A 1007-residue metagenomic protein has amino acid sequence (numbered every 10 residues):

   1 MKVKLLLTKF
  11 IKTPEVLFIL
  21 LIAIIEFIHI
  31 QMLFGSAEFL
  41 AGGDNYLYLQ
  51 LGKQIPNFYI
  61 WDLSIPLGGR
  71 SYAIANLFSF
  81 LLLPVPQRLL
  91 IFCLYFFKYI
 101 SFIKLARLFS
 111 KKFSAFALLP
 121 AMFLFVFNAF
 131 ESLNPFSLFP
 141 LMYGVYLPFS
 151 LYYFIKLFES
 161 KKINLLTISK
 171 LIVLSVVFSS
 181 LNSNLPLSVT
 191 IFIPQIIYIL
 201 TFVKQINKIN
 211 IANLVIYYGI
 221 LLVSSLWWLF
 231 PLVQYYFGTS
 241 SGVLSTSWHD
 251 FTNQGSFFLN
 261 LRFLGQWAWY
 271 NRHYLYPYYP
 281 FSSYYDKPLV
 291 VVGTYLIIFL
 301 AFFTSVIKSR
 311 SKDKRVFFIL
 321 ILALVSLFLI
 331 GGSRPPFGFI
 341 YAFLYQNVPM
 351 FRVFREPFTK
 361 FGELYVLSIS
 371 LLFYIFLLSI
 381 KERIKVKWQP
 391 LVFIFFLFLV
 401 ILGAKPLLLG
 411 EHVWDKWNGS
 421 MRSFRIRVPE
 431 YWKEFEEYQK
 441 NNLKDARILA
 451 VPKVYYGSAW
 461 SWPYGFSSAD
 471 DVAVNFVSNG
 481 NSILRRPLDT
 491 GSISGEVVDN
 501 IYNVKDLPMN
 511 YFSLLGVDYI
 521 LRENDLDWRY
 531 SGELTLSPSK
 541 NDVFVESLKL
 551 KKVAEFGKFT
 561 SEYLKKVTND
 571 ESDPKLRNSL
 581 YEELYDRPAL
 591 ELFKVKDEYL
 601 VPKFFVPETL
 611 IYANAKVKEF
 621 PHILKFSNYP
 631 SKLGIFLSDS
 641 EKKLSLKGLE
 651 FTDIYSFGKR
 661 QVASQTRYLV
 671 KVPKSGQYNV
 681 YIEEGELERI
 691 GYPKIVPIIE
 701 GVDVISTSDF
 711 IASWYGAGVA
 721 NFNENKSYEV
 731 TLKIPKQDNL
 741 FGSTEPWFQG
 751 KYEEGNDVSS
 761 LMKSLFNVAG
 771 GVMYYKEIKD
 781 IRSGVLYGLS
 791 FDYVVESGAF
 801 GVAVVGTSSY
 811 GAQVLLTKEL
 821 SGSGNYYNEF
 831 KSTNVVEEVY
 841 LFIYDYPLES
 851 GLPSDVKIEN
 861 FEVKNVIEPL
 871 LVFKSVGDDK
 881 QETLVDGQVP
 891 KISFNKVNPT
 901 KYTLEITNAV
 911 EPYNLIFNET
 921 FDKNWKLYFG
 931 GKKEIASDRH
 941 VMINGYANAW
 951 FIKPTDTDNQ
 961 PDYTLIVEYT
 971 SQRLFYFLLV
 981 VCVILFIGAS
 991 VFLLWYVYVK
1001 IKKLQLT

Functional and structural regions predicted by a protein language model:
I19-I25, A73, F96-L108, S114-S160 (+5 more regions): Membrane-embedded helix bundles of polyisoprenyl
I22-Y99, F123-G144, H249-Y279, S333-N347 (+2 more regions): Membrane-interface coil-to-helix junctions
Y46-L47, E131-M142, S247-F257, P277-L289 (+11 more regions): Membrane-helix boundary/interfacial segments in multi-pass membrane proteins
K53-D62, S224-F302, S631-F636, K642-K647: Periplasmic/ER-lumenal interhelical loops and adjacent helix-loop junctions in multi-pass membrane proteins
L89-K111, L300-T304, L371-I375: Transmembrane-helix motifs of polytopic, lipid-linked glycan transferases
V291-F317, I321-F328, L378, G676: Hydrophobic, aromatic-rich transmembrane alpha-helices and their immediate juxtamembrane boundary segments
S333-F337, A404-G419, L443-Y519, E523-R529 (+4 more regions): Extracytoplasmic/lumenal acceptor-recognition loop(s) of multi-pass membrane glycoenzymes
L637-K736, S760-K763, V772-Y775, R782-S790 (+6 more regions): Active-site-proximal, structured, solvent-exposed surfaces of multi-pass membrane proteins that position macromolecular
